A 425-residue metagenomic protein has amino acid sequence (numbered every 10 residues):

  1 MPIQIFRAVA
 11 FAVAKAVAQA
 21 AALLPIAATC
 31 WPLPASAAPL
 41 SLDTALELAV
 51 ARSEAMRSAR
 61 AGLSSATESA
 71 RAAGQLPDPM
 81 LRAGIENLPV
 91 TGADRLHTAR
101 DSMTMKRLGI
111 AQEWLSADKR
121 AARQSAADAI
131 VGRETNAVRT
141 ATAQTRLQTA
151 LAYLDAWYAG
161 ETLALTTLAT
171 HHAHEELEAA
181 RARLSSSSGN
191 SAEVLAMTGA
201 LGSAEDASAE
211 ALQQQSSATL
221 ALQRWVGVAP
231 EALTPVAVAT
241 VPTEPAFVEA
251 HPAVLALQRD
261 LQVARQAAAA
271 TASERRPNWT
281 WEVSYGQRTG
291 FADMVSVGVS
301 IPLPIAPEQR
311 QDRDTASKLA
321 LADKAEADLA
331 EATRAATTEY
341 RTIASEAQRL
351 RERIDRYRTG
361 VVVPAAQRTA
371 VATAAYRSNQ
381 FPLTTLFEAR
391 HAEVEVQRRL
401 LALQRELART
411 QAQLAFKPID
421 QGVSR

Functional and structural regions predicted by a protein language model:
P2-F6, S36, T91, R399-R425: Acidic, low-complexity, intrinsically disordered peripheral segments
P2-I3, L40, A141-P252, I343-E346 (+2 more regions): Periplasmic alpha-helical coiled-coil/stalk elements that build and connect Gram-negative outer-membrane
K15, Q19-W31: Bacterial N-terminal signal peptides
A35-I85, V90, T104, E113-W114 (+8 more regions): Bacterial Sec-pathway N-terminal export signals of envelope proteins
E47-R57, S64-P79, L108-S125, N136-A143 (+7 more regions): A glycine-/polar-enriched beta->alpha junction
M80-P89, P277-Q287: Transmembrane beta-strand segments that form the barrel wall of outer-membrane beta-barrel proteins
D94-R95, R100, G286-M294: Solvent-exposed loop/turn segments connecting transmembrane beta-strands in outer-membrane beta-barrel proteins
S125-D128, S191-A200, L383-H391: Short, charged, amphipathic alpha-helical segments
